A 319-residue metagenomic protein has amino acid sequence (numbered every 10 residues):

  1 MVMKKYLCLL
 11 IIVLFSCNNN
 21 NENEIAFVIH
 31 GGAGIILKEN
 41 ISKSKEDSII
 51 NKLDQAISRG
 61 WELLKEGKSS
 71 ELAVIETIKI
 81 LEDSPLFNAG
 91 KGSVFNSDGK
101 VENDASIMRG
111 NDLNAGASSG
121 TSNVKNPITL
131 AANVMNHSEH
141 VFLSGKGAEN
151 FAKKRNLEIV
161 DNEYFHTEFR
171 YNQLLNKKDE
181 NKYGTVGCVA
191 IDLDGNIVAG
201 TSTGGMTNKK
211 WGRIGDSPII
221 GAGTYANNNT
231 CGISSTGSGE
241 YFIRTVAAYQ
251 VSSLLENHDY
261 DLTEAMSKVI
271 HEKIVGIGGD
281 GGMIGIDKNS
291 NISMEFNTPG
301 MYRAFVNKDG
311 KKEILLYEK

Functional and structural regions predicted by a protein language model:
M1-E24: Bacterial Sec-dependent N-terminal signal peptides
N20-K319: Alpha/propeptide regions of enzymes that mature by internal proteolysis
